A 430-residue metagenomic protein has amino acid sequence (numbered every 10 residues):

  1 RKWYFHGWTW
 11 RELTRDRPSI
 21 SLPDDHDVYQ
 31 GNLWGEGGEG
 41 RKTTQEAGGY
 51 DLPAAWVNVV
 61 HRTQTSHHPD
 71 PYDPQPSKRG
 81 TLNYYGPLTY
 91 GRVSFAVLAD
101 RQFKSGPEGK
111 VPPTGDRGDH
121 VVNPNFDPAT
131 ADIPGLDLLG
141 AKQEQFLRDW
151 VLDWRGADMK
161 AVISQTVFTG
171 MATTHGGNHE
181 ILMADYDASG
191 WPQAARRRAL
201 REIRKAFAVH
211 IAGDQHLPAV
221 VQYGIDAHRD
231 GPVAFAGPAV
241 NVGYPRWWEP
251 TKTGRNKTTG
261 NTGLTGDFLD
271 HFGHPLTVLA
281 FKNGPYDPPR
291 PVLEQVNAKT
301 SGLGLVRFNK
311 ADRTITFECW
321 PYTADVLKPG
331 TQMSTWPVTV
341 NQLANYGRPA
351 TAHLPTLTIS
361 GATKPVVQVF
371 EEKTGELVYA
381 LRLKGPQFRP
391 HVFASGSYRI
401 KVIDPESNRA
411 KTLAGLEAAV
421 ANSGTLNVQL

Functional and structural regions predicted by a protein language model:
R1-Q429: Long, structured stretches of catalytic cores involved in phosphate-ester chemistry, encompassing
